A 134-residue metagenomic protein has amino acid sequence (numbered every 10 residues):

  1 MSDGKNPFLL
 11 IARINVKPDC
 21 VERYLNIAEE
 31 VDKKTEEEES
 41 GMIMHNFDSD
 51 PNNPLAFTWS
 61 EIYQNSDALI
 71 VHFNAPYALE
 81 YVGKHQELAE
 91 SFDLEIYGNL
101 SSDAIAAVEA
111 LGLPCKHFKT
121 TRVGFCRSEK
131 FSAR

Functional and structural regions predicted by a protein language model:
M1-K5, C126-R134: Basic/polar N-terminal segments that are highly enriched at the extreme N-terminus, encompassing both cleavable
S2-F8, D50-P54: Short, flexible turn/loop "capping" segments at secondary-structure junctions
P7-N15: Active-site-flanking beta-strand signature of metal-NTP-handling nucleotidyl enzymes and homologous cyclase-like
V16-L25: Short, surface-exposed ligand-recognition loops at beta-strand->loop->(often short) alpha-helix junctions that present
A28, D32: Short amphipathic alpha-helical/adjacent loop interface patches that line ligand and macromolecule-binding sites
K34-I43, I62-R122: An amphipathic, aromatic/His-enriched active-site/gating alpha helix that lines ligand/cofactor pockets
D48-P54, Q86-A89: A short beta-turn/loop motif at secondary-structure boundaries
